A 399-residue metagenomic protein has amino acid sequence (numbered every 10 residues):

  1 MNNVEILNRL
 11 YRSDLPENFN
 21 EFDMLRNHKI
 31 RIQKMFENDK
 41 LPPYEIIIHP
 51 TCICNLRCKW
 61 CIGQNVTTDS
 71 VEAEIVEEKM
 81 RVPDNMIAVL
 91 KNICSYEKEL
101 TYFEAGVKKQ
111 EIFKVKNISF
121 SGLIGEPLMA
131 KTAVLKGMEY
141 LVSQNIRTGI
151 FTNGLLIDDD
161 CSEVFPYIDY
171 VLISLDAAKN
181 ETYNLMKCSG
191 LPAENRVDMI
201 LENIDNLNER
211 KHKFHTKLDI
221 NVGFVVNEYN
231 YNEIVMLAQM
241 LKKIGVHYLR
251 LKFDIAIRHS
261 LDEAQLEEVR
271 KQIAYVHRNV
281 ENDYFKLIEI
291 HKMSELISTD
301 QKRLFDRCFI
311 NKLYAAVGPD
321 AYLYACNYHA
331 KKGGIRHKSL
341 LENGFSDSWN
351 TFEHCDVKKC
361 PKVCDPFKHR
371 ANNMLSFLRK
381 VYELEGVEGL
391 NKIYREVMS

Functional and structural regions predicted by a protein language model:
M1-L10, E17, H49, D69-N85 (+6 more regions): Radical SAM enzyme [4Fe-4S]-AdoMet core and its adjacent flexible, acidic and glycine-rich loops/tails across
M1-Y44, W60, Q64-S70, L100-Y102 (+1 more regions): Flexible mid-to-C-terminal extensions adjoining Fe-S/redox cofactors in radical SAM and related proteins
N2-E163, D169, A264-V269: Conserved alpha-helical substructure of the radical SAM core
I53, R57, R307, K359: The −1 position to Zn-ligating cysteines in a subset of zinc-ribbon hairpins
K109, S162, M240-K243, S346-T351: A general structural signal for stabilizing positions within well-ordered secondary structure
P127-A130, I157, A193, N230-Y231 (+2 more regions): Alpha-helix N-cap/loop-to-helix initiation residues
